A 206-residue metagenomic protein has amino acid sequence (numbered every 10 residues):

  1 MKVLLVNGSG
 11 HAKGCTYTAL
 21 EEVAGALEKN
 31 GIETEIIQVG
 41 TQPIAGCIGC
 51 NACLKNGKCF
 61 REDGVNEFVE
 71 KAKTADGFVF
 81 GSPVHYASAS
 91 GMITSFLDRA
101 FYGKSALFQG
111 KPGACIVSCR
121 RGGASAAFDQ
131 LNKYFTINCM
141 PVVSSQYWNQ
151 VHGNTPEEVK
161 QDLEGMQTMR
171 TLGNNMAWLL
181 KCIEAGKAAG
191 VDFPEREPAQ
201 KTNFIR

Functional and structural regions predicted by a protein language model:
K2-N30: N-terminal beta1-alpha1 ligand-phosphate binding loop
V6-S9, V39, V117-R120: Cofactor-binding loop segments of dinucleotide-utilizing enzymes, especially the Rossmann-like FAD- and NAD(P)+-binding
I32-Q42: A short beta-strand-loop structural module common to alpha/beta enzyme folds
Q42-A72, A199-R206: Cysteine-cluster motifs in flexible loop/terminal segments that predominantly coordinate metals
N51-K55, N132, Q161-D162: Short, hinge-like loop/turn segments at secondary-structure boundaries
F60-Y147: Helix-loop-strand module that forms the ligand-binding subsite of alpha/beta enzymes
P141-R206: Glycine-rich phosphate/pyrophosphate-binding loop and the adjoining helix
